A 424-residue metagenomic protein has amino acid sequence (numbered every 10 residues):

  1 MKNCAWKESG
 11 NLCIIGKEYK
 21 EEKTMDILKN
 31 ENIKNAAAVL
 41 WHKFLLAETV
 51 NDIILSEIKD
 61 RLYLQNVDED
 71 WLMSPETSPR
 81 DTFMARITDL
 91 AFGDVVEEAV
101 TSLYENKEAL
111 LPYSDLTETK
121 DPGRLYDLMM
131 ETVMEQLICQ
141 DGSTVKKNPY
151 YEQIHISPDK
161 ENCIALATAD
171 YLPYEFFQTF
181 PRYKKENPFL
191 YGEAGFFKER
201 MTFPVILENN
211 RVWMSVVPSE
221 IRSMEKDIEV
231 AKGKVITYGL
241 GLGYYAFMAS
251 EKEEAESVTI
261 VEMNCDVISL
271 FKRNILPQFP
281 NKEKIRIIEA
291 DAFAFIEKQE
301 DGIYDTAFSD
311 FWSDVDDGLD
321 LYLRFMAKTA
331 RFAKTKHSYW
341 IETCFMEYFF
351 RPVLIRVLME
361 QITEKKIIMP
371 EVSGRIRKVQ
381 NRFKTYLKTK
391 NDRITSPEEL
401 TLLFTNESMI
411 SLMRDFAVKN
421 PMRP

Functional and structural regions predicted by a protein language model:
N11-K17, E21: Short, positively charged and aromatic/hydrophobic N-terminal segments
D26-G195: N-terminal auxiliary segments of SAM/dcSAM-dependent transferases
V217-E229, K234-L276, A290: SAM cofactor-binding core of SAM-dependent methyltransferases, primarily the Rossmann-like beta-alpha-beta module
M248-A249, K298-E300, L321-K328: A short acidic, amphipathic alpha-helical/loop segment
L270-G302: S-adenosyl-L-methionine
G302-F311: Short SAM/SAH-binding signature in class I
S313-F416: C-terminal substrate-binding/active-site "lid" region of AdoMet-derived donor-dependent transferases
